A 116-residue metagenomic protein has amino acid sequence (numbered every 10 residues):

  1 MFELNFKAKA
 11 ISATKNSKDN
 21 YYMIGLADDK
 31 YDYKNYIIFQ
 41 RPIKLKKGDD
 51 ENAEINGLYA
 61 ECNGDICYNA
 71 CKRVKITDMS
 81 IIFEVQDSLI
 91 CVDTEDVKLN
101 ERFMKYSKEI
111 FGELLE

Functional and structural regions predicted by a protein language model:
M1-D32: Charge-rich, low-complexity N-terminal segments
L4-F6, F39-I43, I90-D93: Generic detection of short hydrophobic beta-strand segments and adjacent strand-loop junctions
K9-S17, A70-I76, F83: Short, exposed beta-strand/loop patches in secreted or surface proteins that constitute
Y22-A27, L58-A60, I81-V85, V92: Generic recognition of long tandem-repeat/solenoid scaffolds
K30, I43-L45, L89, K98: Residues that cap or initiate secondary-structure elements
D32-I43, F83: Broad, structure-driven detector of short, well-ordered beta-strand segments within folded domains
L45-D78: Short, internal acidic amphipathic alpha-helical interface segments that mediate docking to partner proteins
T77, Q86-E116: Mixed-charge, glycine-accented linear interaction segment located at domain edges/termini
